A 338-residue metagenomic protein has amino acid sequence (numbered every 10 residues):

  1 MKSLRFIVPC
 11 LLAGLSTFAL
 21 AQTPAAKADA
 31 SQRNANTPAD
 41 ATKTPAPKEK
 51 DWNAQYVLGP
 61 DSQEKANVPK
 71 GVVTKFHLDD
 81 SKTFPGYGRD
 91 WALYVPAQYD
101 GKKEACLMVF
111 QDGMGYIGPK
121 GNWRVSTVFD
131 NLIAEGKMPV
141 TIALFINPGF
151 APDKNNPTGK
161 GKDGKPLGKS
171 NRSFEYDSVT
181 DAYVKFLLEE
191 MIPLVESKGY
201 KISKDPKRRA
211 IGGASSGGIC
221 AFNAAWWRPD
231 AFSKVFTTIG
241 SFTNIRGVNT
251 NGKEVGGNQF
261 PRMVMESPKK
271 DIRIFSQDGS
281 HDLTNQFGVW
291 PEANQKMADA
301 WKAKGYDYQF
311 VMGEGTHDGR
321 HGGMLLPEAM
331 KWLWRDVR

Functional and structural regions predicted by a protein language model:
M1-F6: Positively charged n-region of N-terminal signal peptides that target proteins for export
V8-T17: Bacterial N-terminal signal peptides
A25-R338: Non-catalytic cap/lid and distal C-terminal segments of serine-dependent acyl enzymes
